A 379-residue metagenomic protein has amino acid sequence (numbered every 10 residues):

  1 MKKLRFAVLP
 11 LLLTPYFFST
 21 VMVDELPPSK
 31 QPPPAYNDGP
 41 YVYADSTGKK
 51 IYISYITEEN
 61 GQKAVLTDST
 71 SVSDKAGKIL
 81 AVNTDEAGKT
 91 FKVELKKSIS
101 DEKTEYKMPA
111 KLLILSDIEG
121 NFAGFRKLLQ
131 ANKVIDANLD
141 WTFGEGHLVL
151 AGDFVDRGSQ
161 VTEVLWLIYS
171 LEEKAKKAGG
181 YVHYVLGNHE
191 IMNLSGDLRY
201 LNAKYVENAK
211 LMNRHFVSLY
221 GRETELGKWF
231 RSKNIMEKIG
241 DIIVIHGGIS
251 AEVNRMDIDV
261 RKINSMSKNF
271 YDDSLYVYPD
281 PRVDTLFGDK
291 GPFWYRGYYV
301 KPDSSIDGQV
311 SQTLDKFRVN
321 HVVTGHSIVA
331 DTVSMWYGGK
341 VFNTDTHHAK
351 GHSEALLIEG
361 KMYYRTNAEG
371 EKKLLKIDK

Functional and structural regions predicted by a protein language model:
M1-V8: Bacterial N-terminal signal peptides that target proteins for export
K2, Y16-K379: Feature recognizes metal-dependent phosphohydrolase scaffolds
V8-Y16: Bacterial N-terminal signal peptides
